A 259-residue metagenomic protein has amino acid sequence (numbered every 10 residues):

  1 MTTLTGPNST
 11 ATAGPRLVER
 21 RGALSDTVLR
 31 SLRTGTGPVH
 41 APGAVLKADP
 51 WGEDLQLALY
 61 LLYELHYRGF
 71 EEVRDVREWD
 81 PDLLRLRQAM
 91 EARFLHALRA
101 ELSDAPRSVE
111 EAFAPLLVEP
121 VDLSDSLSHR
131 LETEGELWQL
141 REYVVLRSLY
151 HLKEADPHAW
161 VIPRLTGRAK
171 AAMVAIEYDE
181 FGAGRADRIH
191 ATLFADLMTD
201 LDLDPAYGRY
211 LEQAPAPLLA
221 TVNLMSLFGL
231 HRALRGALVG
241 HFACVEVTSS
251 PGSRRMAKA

Functional and structural regions predicted by a protein language model:
T2-A259: Non-heme di-metal
